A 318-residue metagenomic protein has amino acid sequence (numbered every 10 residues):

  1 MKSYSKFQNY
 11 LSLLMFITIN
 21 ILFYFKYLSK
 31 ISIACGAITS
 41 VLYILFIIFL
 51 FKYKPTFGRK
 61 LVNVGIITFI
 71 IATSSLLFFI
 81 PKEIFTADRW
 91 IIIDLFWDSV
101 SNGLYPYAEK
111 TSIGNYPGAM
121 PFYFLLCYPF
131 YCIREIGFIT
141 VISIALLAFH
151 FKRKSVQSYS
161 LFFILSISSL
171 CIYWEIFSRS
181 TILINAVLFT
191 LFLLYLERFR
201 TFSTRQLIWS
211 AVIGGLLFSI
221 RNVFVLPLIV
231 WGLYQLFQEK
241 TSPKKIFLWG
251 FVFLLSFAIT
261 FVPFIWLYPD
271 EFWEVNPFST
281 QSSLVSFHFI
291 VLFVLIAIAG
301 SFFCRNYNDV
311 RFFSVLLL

Functional and structural regions predicted by a protein language model:
M1-S75, N306-L317: Start-transfer (signal-anchor) and selected internal transmembrane alpha helices of multi-pass inner/ER membrane
I19-Y24, K245-L318: Membrane-lumen/periplasm interface segments of specific transmembrane helices in polyprenyl phosphate-linked
N20-I21, Y128, L170-Y173, Q206-L233 (+1 more regions): Membrane-interface alpha helices of multi-pass inner-membrane proteins
F46, I136-S160, I172: Transmembrane-helix motifs of polytopic, lipid-linked glycan transferases
I66-I136: Intramembrane catalytic core of multi-pass membrane enzymes that act on lipidic substrates
F124-L126, F163-L188: Aromatic- and kink-enriched transmembrane "portal" helix at the membrane-lumen/periplasm boundary that abuts
I184-T201: Specific aromatic-rich, kink-prone transmembrane helix
P227-L254: Perimembrane helix-loop-helix junctions
